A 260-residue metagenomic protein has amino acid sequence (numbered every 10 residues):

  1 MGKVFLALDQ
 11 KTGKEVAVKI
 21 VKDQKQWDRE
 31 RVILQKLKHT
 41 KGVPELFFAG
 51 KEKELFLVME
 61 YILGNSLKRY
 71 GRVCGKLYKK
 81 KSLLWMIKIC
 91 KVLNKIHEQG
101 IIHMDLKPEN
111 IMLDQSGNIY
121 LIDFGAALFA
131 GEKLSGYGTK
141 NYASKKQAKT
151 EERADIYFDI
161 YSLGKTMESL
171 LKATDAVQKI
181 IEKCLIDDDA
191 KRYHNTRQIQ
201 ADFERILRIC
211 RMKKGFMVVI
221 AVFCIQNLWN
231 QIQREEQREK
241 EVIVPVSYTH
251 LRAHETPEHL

Functional and structural regions predicted by a protein language model:
F5-K25: ATP-binding glycine-rich loop module of kinase domains
K25-L37: AlphaC helix of the eukaryotic protein kinase fold
H39-F48: Conserved HxN/HPN-centered segment at the entrance to the catalytic loop of eukaryotic protein kinase-like domains
E52-S66: Conserved short submotifs of the Hanks-type protein kinase catalytic core that shape the nucleotide-binding pocket
L67-L77: AlphaC helix of the protein kinase catalytic domain
W85-M86: Activation segment signature within eukaryotic-like protein kinase domains
H97-L113: Catalytic-loop of the protein kinase fold
T249-E258: Conserved small/polar residues in nucleotide/adenosyl-binding loops
